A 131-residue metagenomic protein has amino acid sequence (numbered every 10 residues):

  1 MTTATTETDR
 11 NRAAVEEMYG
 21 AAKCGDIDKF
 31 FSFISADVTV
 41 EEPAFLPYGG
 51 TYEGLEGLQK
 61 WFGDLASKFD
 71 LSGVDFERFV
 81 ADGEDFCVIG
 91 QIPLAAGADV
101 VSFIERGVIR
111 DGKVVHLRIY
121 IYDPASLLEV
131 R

Functional and structural regions predicted by a protein language model:
M1-S32, A36, R131: Short, low-complexity N-terminal intrinsically disordered segments enriched in polar/charged residues
T2-E7, Q59-R131: A beta-strand edge to alpha-helix "cap/lid" segment located at domain peripheries
T6, G50-E53: Alpha-helix N-cap and loop-to-helix initiation/capping positions
R12, E16, E56-Q59, G63: Generic alpha-helical structural signal
M18-A21, G25, E41, L65 (+1 more regions): Alpha-helix C-capping/helix-to-loop hinge sites
K23, Y52, V88: Short glycine/serine/threonine-biased micro-segments
F31, T51, G97-V100: Alpha-helix N-cap/helix-start motif
T39-T51: A short gly/proline-enriched turn/hairpin at secondary-structure junctions
